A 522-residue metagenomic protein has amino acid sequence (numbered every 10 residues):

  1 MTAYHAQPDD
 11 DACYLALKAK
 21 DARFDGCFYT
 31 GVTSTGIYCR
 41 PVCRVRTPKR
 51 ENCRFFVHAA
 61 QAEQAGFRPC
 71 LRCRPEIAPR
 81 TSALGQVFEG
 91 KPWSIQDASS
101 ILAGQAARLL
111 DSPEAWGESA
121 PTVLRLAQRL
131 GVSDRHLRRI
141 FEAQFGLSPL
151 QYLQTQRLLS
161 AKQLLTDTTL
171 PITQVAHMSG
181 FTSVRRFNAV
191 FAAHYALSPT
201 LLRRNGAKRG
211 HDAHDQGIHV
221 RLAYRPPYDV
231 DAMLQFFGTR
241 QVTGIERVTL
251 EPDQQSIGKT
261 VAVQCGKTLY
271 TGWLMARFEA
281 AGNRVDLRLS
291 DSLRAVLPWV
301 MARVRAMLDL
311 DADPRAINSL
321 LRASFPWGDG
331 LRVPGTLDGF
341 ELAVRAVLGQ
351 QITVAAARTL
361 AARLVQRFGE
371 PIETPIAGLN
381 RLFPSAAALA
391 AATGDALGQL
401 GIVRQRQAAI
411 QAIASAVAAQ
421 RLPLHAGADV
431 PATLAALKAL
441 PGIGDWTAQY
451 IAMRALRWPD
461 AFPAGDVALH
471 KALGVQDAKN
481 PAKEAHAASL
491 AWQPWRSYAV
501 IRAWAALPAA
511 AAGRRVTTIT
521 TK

Functional and structural regions predicted by a protein language model:
M1-K522: HhH-family (HhH-GPD) DNA N-glycosylase catalytic core used in base-excision repair
